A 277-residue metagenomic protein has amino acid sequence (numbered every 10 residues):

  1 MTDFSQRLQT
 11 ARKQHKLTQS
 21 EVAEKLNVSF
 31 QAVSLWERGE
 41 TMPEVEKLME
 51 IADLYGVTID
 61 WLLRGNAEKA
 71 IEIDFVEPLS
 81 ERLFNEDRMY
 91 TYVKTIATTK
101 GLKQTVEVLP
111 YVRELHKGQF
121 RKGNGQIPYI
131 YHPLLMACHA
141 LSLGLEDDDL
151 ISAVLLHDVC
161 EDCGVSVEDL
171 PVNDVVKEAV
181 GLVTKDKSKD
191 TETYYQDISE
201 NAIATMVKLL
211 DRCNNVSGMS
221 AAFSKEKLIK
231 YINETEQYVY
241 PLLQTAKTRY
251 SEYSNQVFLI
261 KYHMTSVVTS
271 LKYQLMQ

Functional and structural regions predicted by a protein language model:
M1-Q14: A short, Lys/Arg-rich alpha-helix, primarily the initiator
K13, E24, D53: Alpha-helical residues within the helix-turn-helix
K16-L35: Short alpha-helical DNA-recognition segment
N27, E46-W61: DNA major-groove recognition helix of helix-turn-helix/homeodomain DNA-binding modules
S34, M49, D60-L63, G181: Key DNA-contacting residues within the recognition helix of helix-turn-helix
W61-E72: Short amphipathic recognition helices of helix-turn-helix/homeodomain-type DNA-binding modules
E72-Q277: Active-site helical microenvironments for divalent-metal-assisted chemistry
